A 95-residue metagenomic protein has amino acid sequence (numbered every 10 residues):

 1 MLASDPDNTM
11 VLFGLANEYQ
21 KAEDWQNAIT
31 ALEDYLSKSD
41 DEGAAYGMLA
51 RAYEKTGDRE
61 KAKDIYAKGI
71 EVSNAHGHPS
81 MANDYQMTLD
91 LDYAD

Functional and structural regions predicted by a protein language model:
L2-A3, E33-S37, E71: Conserved structural position within tetratricopeptide repeats
